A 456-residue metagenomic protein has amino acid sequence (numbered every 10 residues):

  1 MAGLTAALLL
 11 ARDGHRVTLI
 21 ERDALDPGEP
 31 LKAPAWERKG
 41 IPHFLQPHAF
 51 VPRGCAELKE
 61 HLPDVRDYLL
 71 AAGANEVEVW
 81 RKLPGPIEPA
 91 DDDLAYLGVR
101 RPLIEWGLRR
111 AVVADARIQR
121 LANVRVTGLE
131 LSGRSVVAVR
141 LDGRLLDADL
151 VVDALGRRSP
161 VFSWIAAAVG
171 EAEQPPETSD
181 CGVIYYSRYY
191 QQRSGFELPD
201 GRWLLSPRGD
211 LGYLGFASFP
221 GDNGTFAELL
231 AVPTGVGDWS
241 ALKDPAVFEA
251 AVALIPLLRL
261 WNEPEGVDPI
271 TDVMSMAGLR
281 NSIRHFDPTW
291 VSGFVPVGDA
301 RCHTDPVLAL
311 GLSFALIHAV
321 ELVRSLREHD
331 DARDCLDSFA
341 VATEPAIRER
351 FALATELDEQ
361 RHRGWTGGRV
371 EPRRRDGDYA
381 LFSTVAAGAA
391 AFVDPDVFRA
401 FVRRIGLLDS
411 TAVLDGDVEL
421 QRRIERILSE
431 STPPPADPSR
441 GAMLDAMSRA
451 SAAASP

Functional and structural regions predicted by a protein language model:
M1-D26: N-terminal Rossmann-like FAD-binding beta1-loop-alpha1 element of flavoenzymes
L9, P27-R81: N-terminal FAD cofactor-binding segment of flavoenzymes
A49-F50, D91-R110, P160, W239-L242: Short beta-strand to alpha-helix junction loop
L69-L103, L131: Flavin (FAD/FMN) cofactor-binding and adjacent substrate-gating region of FAD-dependent oxidoreductase domains
G98, D222, V236-L353: FAD/FMN-dependent oxidoreductases across multiple families
A114-A251: Predominantly flavin-linked oxidoreductase catalytic cores and closely associated redox partners
V323-P456: C-terminal helical "tail/cap" subdomain of flavin- and related membrane-associated enzymes
